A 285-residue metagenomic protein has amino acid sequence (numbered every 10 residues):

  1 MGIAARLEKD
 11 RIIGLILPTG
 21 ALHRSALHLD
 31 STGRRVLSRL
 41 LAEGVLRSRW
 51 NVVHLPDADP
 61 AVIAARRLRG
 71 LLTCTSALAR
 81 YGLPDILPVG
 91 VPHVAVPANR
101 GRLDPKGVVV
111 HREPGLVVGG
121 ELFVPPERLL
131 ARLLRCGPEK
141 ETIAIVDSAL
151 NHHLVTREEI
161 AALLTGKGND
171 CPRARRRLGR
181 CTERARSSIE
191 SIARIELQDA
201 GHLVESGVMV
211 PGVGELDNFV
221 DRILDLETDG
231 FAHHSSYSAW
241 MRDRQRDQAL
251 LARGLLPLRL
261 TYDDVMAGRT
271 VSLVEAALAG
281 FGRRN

Functional and structural regions predicted by a protein language model:
M1-D170, A279-N285: Short gly/ser-rich loop at a beta-strand->alpha-helix junction or flexible surface loop bordering the NTP-binding
T32, L150-N285: Surface segments flanking catalytic/ligand-binding clefts of nucleic-acid enzymes
